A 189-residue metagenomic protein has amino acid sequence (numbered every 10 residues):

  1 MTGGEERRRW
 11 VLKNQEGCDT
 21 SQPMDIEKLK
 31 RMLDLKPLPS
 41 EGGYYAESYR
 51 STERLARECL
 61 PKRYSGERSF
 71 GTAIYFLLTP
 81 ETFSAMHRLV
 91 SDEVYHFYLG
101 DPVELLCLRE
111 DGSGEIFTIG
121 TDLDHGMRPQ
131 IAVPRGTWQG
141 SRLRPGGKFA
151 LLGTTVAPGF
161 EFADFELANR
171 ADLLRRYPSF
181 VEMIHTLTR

Functional and structural regions predicted by a protein language model:
K13-N14: Polybasic, lysine-rich low-complexity intrinsically disordered segments
D19-T20: Short, positively charged and aromatic/hydrophobic N-terminal segments
P23-I131, G140-S141, G146-K148, P158 (+1 more regions): Non-catalytic, conserved peripheral segments adjacent to functional cores
